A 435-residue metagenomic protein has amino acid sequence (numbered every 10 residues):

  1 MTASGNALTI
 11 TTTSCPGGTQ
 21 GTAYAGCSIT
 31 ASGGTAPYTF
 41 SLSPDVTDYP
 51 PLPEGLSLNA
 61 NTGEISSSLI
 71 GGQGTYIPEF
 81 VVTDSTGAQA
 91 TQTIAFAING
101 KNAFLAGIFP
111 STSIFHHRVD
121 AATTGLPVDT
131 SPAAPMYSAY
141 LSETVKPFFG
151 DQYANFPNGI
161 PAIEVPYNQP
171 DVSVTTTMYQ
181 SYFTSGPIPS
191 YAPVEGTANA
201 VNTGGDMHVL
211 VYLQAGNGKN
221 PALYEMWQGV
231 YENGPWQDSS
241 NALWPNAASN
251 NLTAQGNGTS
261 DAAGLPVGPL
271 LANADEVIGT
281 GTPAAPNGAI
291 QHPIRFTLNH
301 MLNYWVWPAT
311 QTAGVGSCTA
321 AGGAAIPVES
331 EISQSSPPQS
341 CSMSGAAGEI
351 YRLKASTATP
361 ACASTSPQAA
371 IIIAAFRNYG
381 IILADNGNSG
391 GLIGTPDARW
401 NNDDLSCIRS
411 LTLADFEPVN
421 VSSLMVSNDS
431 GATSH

Functional and structural regions predicted by a protein language model:
M1-T2, A88-G100: C-terminal edge beta-strand
G5-T13: Proline-enriched interdomain boundary motifs that mark the N-terminal boundary and often initiate the first structured
A25-G33, P78-F80: Core beta-strand segments of extracellular beta-sandwich domains
S32-A36, G72: Short glycine/proline-centered coil/turn motifs in the loop regions of extracellular beta-sandwich domains
T35-P44: Solvent-exposed loop segments of extracellular immunoglobulin-like
P50-I70: Strand-loop-strand motifs at the edges of beta-sheets in extracellular beta-sandwich domains
V81-S85: Beta-strand-rich extracellular modules
K101-H435: Short, surface-exposed polybasic-aromatic patches that bind anionic ligands, especially phosphate groups
